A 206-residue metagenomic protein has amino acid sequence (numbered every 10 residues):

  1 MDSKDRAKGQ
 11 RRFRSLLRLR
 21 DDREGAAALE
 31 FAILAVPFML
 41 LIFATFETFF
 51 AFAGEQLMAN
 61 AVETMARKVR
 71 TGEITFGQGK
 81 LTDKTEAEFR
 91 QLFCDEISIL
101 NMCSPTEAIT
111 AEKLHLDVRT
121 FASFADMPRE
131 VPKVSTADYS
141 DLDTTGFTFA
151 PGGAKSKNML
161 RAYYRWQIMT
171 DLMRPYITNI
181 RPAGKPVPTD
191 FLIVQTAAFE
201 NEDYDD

Functional and structural regions predicted by a protein language model:
D2-E96: Alpha-helical assembly-interface signal, strongest on the long, hydrophobic N-terminal helix that forms
D2-G9, R67-D206: Short, conserved structural patches
